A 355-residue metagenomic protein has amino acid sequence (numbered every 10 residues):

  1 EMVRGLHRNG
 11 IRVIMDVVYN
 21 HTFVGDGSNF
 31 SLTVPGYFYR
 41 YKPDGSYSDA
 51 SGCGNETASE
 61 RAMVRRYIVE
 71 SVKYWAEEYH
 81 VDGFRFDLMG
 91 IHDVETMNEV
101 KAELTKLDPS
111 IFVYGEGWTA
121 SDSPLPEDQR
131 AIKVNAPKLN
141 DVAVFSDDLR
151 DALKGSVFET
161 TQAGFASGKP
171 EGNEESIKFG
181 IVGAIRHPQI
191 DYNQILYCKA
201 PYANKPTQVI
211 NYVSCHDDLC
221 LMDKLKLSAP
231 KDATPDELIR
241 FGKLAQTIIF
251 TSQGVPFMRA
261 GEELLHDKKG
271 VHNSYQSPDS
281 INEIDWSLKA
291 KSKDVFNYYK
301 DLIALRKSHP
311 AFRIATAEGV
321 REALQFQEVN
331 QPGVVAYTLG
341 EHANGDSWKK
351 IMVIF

Functional and structural regions predicted by a protein language model:
E1-R12, P235-L244, A290-N297: Aromatic- and glycine-enriched glycan-recognition loops and surfaces that form the carbohydrate-binding subsites
E1-Y79, H92-D108, F112, P124: Substrate-binding/active-site clefts of carbohydrate-active enzymes
M2, V64, I68-W75, T96 (+4 more regions): Alpha-helical packing segments of well-folded alpha/beta enzyme cores
L6, D16, W75, F86 (+5 more regions): Conserved, mostly hydrophobic/aromatic
V17-G27, L88-D93, E116-A120, F257-K268 (+1 more regions): Short, solvent-exposed turn/loop segments enriched in Gly/Ser/Thr/Pro and often Arg
K101-A102, L107-L265, T316, L324 (+3 more regions): Conserved alpha/beta catalytic core and glycan-binding cleft of carbohydrate-active enzymes
Y275-I284: Acyl/amide activation-and-transfer machinery of modular secondary-metabolite enzymes
D285-V320: Catalytic cores of secreted or luminal carbohydrate-active enzymes
